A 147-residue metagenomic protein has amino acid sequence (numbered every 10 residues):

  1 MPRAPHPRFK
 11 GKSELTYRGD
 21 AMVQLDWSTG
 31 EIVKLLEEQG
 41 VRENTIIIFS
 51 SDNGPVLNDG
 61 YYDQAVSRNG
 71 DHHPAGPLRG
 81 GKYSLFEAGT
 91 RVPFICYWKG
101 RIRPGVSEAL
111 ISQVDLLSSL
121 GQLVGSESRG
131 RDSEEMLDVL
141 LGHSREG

Functional and structural regions predicted by a protein language model:
M1, S13-Q24, G105-S112, S128: Extracytoplasmic/periplasmic, Sec-exported soluble proteins
M1, T29, L36, I46-S51 (+3 more regions): Beta-strand elements within well-structured catalytic alpha/beta cores of enzymes that handle phosphate/sulfate esters
M1-D20, V56-N58, Y62-A65: Active-site His/acidic residue clusters
A4-H6, S50-N53, T90, Y97-G100: Active-site-proximal beta-strand/loop segments in catalytic clefts of secreted hydrolases
G19-M22, R91-I95: Catalytic cores of eukaryotic secretory-pathway lumenal/extracellular enzymes that build and remodel glycoconjugates
M22, V33, N69: Aromatic-residue-lined binding/catalytic grooves and analogous aromatic/hydrophobic interfacial grooves in multimeric
D26-Y62: Metal-dependent active-site segment of extracytoplasmic phospho-/sulfohydrolases and closely related
P55-L85, R101-A109, V114-G147: C-terminal cap/loop subdomain of S1 sulfatases and analogous C-terminal strand-loop tails that border
